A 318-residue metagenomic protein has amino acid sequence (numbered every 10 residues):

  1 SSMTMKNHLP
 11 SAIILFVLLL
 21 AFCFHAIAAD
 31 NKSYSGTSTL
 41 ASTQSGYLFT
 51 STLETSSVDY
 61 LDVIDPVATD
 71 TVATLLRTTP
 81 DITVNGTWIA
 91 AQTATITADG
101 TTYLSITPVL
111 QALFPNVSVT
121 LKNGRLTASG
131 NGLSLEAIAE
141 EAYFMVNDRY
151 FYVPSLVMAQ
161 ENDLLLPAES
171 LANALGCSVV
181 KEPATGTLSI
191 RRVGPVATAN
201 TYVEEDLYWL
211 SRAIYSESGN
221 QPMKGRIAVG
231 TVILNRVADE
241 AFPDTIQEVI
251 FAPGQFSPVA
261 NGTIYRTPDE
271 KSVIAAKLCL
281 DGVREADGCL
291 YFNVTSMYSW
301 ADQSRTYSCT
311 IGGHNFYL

Functional and structural regions predicted by a protein language model:
S1-T4: Short, Lys/Arg-enriched N-terminal segments with co-localized hydrophobic residues within the first ~10-30 amino acids
H8, F24-S211: Primary recognition of N-terminal secretory signal peptides and signal-anchoring hydrophobic helices
I14-C23: Bacterial N-terminal signal peptides
V196-L318: Bacterial extracytoplasmic/cell-wall-associated proteins, especially those involved in peptidoglycan
